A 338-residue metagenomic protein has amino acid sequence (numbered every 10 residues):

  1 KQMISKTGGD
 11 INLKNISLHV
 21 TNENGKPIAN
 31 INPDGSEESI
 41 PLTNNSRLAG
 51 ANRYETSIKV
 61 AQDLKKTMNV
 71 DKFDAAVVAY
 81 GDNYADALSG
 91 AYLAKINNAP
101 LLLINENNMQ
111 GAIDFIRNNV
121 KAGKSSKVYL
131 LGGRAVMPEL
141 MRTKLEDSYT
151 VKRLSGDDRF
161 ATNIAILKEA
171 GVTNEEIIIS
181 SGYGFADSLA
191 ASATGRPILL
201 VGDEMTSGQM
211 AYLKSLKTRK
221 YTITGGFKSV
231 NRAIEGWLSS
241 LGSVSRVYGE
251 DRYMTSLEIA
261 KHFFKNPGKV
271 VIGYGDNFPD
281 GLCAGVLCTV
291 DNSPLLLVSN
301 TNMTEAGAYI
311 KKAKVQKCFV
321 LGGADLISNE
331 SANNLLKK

Functional and structural regions predicted by a protein language model:
Q2-K338: Extracellular glycan-binding segments that recognize GlcNAc-based cell-wall polysaccharides
